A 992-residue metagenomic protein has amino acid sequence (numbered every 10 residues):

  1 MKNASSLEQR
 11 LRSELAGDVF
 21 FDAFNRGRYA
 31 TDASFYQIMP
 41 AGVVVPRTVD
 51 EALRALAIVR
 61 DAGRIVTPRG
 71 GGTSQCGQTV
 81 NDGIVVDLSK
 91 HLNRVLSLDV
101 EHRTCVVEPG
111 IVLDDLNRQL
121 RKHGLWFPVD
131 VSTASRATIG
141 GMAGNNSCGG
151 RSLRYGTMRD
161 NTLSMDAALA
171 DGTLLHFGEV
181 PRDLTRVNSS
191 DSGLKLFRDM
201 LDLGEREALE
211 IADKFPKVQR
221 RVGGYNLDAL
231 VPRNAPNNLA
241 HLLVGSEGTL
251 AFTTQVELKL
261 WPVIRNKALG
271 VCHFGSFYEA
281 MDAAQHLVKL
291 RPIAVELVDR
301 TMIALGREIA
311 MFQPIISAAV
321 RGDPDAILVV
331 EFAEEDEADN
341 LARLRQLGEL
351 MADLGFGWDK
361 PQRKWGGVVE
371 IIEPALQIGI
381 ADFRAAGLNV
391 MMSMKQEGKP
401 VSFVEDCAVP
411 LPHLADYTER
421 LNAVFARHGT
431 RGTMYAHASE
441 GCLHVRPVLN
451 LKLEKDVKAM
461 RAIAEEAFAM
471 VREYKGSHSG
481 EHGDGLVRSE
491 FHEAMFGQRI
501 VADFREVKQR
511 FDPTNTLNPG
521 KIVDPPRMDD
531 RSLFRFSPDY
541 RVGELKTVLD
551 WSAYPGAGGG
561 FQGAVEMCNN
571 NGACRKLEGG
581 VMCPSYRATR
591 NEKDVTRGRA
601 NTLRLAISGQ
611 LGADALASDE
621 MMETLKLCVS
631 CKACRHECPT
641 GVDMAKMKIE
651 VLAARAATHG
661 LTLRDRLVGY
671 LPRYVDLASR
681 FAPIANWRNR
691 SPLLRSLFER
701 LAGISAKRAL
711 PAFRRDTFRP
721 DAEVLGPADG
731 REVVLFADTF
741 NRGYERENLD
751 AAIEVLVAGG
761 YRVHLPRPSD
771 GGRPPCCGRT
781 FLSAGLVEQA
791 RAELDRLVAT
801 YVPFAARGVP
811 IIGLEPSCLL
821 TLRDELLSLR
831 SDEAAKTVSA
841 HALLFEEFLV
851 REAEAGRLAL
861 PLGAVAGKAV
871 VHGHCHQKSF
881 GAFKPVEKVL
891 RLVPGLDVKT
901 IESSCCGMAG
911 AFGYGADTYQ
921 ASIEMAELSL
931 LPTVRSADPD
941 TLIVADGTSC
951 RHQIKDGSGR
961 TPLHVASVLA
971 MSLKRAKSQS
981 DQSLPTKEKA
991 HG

Functional and structural regions predicted by a protein language model:
M1-D61, G71-R103, S132, Y155 (+7 more regions): N-terminal flexible segment immediately upstream of the FAD-binding catalytic core in FAD-dependent oxidoreductases
L11, S34-V66, L88-V131, A143 (+4 more regions): N-terminal glycine-rich flavin-associated loop
N25-R28, S74-G77, T133-G140, Q219-N226 (+15 more regions): A glycine-rich phosphate-binding loop feature that marks nucleotide/adenosyl-phosphate handling sites
S34, G144, S152-Y155, T162-D382 (+3 more regions): C-terminal substrate-binding/cap subdomain adjacent to the FAD-binding core in PCMH-type and related FAD-linked
V222, L230-L250, A268, G275-R291 (+11 more regions): Long hydrophobic segments that form regular secondary structure
V256-L260, K289-G398, G432, A436-A438 (+8 more regions): Terminal amphipathic helices with adjacent charged low-complexity linkers/tails
E397-G398, E473-H478, G485-L627, K646 (+3 more regions): Ferredoxin-type iron-sulfur electron-transfer modules and their immediate structural context
D512, P519, F536, M644-G992: Iron-sulfur cluster-binding electron-transfer modules in prokaryotic oxidoreductases
